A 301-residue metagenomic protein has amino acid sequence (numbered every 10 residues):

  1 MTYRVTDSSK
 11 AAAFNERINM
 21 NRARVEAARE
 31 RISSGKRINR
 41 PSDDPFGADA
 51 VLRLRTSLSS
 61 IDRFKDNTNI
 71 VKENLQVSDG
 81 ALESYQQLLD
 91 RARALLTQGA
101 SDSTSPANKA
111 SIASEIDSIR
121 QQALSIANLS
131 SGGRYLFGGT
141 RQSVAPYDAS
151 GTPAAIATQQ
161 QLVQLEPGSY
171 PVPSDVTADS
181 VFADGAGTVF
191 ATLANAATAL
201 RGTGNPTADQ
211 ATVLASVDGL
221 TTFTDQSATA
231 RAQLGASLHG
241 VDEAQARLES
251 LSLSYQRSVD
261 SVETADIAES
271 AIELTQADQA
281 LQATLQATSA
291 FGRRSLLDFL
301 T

Functional and structural regions predicted by a protein language model:
M1-Q142, T198-T301: Amphipathic alpha-helical polymerization modules
A145-N205: Cysteine-poor, low-complexity segments in flexible/peripheral regions
